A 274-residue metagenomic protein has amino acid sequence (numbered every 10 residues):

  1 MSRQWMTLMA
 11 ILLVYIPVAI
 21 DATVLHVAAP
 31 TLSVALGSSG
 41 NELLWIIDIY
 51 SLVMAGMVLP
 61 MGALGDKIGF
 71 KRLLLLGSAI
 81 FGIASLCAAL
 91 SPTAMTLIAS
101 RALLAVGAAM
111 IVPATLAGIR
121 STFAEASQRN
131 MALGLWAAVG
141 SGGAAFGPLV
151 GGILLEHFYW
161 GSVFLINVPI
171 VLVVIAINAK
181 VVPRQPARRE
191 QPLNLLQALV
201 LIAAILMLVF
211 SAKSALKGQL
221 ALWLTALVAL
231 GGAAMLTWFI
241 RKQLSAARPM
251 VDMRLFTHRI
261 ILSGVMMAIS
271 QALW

Functional and structural regions predicted by a protein language model:
R3-S51, G56, I111-V112, L116: Extracytoplasmic
Q4-I11, L74, F81, L97 (+3 more regions): Hydrophobic alpha-helix/TM-entry signal in multi-pass membrane transporters
Q4-I20, L25-V27, G40, L222-G231 (+2 more regions): 12-transmembrane solute porter fold
P30, G62-A63, L116, G151-G152 (+1 more regions): Small-residue-mediated transmembrane helix hinge/kink sites in multi-pass secondary transporters
S51-L52, S141-G142, A268: Short hydrophobic/small-residue motifs within alpha-helical transmembrane segments of multi-pass transporter-like
D66, F70-L196: Helix-loop-helix hairpins in multi-pass membrane proteins, especially solute transporters
E156-V168, A212-T225: A membrane-interface helix-boundary motif in multi-pass transporters
V168-A187, I202-S214, L230-A246: C-terminal membrane-cytosol helix-exit motif in multi-pass small-molecule transporters
